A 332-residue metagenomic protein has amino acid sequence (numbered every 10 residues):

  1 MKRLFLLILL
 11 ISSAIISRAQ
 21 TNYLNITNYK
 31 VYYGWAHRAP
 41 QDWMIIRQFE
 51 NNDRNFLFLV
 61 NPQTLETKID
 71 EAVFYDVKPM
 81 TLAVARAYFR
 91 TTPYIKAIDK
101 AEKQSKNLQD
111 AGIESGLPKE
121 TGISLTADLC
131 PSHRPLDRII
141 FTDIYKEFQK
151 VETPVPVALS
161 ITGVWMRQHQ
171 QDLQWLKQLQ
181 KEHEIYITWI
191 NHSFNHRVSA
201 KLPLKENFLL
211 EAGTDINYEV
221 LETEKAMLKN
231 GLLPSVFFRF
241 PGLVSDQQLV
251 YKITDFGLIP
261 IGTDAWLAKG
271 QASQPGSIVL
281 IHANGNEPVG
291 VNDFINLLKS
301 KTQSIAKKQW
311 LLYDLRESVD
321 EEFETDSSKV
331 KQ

Functional and structural regions predicted by a protein language model:
M1-T126, L136-R138, T142-A158, V164-Q170 (+2 more regions): Terminal accessory/targeting
K68-I69, A212, P234, D246 (+3 more regions): General structural signal for secondary-structure boundaries
P118-P131, P203-N207: Acidic/histidine-rich, surface-exposed loop or edge segments in extracytoplasmic proteins
T121, C130-I139, L210-Y218, L243-V244 (+1 more regions): Soluble non-cytosolic domains of exported or imported proteins
Q149-Y251, D255-L280: Metal-dependent polysaccharide deacetylase catalytic core of the NodB/CE4 family, i.e., the active-site-bearing domain
